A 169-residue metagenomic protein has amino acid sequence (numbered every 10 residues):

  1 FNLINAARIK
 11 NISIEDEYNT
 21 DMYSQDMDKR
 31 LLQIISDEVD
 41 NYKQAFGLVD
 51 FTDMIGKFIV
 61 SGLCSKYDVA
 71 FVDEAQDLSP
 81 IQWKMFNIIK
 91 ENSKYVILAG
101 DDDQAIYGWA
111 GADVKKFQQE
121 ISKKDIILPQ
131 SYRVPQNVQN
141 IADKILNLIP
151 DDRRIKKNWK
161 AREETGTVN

Functional and structural regions predicted by a protein language model:
F1-F71, P80-M85, G108: Accessory N-terminal region flanking or inserted into the helicase ATPase core in nucleic-acid motor proteins
Q76-V168: Conserved helicase motor core of SF1/SF2 NTP-dependent helicases
